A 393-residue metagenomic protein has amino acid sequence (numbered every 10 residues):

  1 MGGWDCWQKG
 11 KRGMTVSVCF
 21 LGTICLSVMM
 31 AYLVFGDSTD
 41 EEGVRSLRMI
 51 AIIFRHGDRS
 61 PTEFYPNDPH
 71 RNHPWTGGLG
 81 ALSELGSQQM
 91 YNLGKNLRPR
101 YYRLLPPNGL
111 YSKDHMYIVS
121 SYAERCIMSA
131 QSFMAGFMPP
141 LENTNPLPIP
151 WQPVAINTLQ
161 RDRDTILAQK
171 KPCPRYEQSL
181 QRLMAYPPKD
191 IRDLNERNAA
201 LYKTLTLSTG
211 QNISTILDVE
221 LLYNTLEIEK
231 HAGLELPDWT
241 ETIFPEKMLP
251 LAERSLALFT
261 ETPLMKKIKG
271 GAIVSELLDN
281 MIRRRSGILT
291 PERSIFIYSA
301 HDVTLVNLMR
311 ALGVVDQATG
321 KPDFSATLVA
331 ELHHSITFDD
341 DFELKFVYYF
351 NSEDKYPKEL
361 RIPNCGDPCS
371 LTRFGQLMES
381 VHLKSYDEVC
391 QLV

Functional and structural regions predicted by a protein language model:
G2-Y117, S121-V393: Signature for phosphate-centric chemistry
